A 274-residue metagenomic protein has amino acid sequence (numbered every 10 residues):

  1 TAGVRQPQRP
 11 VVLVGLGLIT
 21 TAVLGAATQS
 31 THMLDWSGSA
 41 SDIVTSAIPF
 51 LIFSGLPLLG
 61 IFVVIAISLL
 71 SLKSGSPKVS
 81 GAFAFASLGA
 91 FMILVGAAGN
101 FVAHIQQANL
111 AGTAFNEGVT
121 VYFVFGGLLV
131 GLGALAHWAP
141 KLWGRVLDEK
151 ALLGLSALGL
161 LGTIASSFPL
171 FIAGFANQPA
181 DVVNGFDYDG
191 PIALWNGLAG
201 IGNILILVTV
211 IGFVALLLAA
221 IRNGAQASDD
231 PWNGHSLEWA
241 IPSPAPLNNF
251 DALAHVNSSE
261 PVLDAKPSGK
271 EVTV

Functional and structural regions predicted by a protein language model:
T1-D35, F50-S71, F83-Q106, N116-Y188 (+1 more regions): Hydrophobic cores of alpha-helical transmembrane segments in multi-pass integral membrane proteins
W36-F50, N109: Membrane-helix interface and helix-disruption motif detector
D42-I43, S80, D148: Helix N-terminus capping/helix-initiation residues
L72-S76: Cytoplasmic membrane-interface segments at the C-terminal ends of transmembrane helices
P77-F83: Hydrophobic, membrane-facing alpha-helical anchors
G112: Acidic, glycine-enriched catalytic cores built around paired aspartates
V272-V274: Intrinsically disordered, low-complexity cytosolic terminal tails
